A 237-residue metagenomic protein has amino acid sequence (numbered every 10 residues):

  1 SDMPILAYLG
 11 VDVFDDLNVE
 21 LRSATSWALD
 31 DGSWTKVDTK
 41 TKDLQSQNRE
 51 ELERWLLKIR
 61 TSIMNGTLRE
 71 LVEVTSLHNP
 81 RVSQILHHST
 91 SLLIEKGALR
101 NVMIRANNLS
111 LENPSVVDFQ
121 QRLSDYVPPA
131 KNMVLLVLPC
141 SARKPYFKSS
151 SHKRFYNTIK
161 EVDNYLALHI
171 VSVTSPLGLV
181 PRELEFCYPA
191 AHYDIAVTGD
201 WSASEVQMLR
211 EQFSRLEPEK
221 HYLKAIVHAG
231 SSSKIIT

Functional and structural regions predicted by a protein language model:
S1, D16-L17, L138-C140, S149 (+2 more regions): Short His-Asn-centered micro-motif
S1-D43: Glycine-rich phosphate/ribose-binding loops and adjacent secondary-structure elements that form binding surfaces
M3-A7, T25-W27, Y146-K153, P181-F186 (+1 more regions): A short acidic (Asp/Glu
G10, L166, K220-Y222: Short loop/turn motifs at secondary-structure junctions
K40-S151: C-terminal extensions of enzymes
P114-Y126, W201-L216: A short, well-structured beta->alpha microelement
A130-Q212: Conserved mixed alpha/beta catalytic, RNA-binding, or beta-rich assembly cores of soluble enzyme, regulatory
S204-T237: Glycine/proline-rich loop-helix segments at beta-alpha junctions forming the active-site rim of enzyme cores
